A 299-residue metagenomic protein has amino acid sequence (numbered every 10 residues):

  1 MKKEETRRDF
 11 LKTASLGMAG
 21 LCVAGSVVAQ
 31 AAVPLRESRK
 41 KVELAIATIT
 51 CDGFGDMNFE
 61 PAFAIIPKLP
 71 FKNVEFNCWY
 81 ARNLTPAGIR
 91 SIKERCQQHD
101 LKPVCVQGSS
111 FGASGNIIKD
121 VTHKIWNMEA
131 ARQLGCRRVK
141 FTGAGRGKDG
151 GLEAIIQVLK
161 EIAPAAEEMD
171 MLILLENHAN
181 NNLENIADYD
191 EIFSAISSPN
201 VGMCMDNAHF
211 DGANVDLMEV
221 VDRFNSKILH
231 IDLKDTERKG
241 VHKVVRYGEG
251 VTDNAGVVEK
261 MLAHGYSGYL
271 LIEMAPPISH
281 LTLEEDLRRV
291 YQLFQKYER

Functional and structural regions predicted by a protein language model:
K2-A45, C51-D52, M57-P67, G135 (+2 more regions): Histidine-acidic metal/acid-base catalytic patches
A14-C22, R36-R39, E60, N73 (+3 more regions): Active-site acidic/histidine proton-transfer and metal-coordination neighborhood in alpha/beta enzyme cores
T50-D52, C78-Y80, S109-G112, G143-G147 (+4 more regions): Active-site-proximal loop/turn and secondary-structure-junction residues that shape catalytic pockets, frequently
G53, R82-N83, I118, E153 (+2 more regions): Residue-level marker of alpha-helix boundaries and capping positions
L69-F76, C105-S109: Short, conserved active-site loops that position catalytic residues or coordinate cofactors/metal ions across diverse
E75-K93, Q97, R146: Glycine-rich, proline-tolerant flexible connector loops at the mouths of alpha/beta enzymes
L84-R90, N116-K119, L152, L281-T282: Metal-dependent catalytic neighborhoods of phosphoester/phosphodiester hydrolases
